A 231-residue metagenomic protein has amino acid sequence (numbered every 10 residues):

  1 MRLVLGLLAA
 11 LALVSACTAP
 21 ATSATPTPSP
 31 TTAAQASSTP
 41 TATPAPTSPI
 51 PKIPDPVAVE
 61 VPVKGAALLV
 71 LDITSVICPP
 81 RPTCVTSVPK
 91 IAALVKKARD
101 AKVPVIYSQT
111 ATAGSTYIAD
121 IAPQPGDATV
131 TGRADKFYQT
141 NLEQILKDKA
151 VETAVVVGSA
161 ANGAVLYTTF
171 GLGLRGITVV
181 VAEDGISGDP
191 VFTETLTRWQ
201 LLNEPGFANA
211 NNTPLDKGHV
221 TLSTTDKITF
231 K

Functional and structural regions predicted by a protein language model:
M1-L5: Bacterial N-terminal signal peptides that target proteins for export
G6-S15: Bacterial N-terminal signal peptides
C17-A19, P46-K64, A113-K231: Active-site-adjacent betaalpha module
T18-S38, A42: Short, low-complexity, disordered segments immediately C-terminal to signal peptides in bacterial exported proteins
K64, R81-A98, K102-A111: A short alpha/beta connector and helix-capping loop motif
L68, V105, D127-T129: Conserved beta-strand scaffold positions in the cores of enzyme catalytic domains, especially in NTP/NDP-utilizing
T74-P80: Short acidic, Gly/Ser-rich segments with clustered Asp/Glu that frequently serve as metal-coordination loops in enzyme
